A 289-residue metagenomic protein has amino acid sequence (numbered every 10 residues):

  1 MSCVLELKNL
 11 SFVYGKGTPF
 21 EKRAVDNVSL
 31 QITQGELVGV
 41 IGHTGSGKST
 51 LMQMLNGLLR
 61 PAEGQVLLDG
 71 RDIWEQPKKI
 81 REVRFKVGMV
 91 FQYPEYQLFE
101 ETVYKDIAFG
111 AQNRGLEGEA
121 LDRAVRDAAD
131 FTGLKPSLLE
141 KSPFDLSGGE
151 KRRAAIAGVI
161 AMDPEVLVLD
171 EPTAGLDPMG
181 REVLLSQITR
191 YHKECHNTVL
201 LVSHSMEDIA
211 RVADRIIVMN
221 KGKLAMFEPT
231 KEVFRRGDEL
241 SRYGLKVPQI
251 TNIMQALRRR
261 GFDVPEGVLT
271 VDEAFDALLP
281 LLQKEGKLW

Functional and structural regions predicted by a protein language model:
I41-H43: The feature captures the beta-strand-to-loop junction immediately N-terminal to the Walker
N56: Helix-to-loop junction immediately C-terminal to a conserved catalytic motif
Q65-E82: ABC ATPase NBD Q-loop/coupling interface
E119-S137: Conserved ABC ATPase "signature" region
S142-L146, E150: Conserved ABC ATPase signature
L167-D170: Catalytic Walker B motif of ABC-type/P-loop ATPase nucleotide-binding domains
